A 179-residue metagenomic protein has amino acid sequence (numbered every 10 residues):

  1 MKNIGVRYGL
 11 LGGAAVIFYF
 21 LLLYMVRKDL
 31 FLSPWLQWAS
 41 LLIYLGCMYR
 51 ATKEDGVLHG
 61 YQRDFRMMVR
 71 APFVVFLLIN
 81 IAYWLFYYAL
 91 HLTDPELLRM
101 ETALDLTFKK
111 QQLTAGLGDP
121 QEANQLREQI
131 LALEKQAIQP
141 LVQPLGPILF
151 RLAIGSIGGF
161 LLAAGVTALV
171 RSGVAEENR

Functional and structural regions predicted by a protein language model:
M1-H59: Transmembrane alpha-helical insertion/packing segments
M1-I4, V170-R179: Short, charged juxtamembrane terminal tails flanking transmembrane helices
R7, L11, R70-I79: Alpha-helical transmembrane segments of multi-pass membrane proteins
A15-Y19, L23, Y44, I79-Y87 (+2 more regions): Alpha-helical transmembrane segments of multipass membrane proteins
G56-V69: Amphipathic, cytosolic membrane-interfacial segments at TM-TM junctions
V74-L97: C-terminal halves and exits of single transmembrane alpha-helices
D94-L141: Membrane-interface interhelical loops and short interface/amphipathic helices in multi-pass inner-membrane
Q139-V174: Transmembrane alpha-helical segments in integral membrane proteins
